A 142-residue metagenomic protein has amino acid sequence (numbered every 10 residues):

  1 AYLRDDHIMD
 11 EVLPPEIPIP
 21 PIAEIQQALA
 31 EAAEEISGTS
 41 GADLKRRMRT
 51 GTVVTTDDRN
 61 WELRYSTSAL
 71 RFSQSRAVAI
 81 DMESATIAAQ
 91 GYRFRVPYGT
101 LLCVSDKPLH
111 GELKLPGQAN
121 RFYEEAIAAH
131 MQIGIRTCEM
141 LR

Functional and structural regions predicted by a protein language model:
A1-R142: Glycine-rich phosphate- or other oxyanion-binding loops that anchor nucleotides, phosphorylated ligands
